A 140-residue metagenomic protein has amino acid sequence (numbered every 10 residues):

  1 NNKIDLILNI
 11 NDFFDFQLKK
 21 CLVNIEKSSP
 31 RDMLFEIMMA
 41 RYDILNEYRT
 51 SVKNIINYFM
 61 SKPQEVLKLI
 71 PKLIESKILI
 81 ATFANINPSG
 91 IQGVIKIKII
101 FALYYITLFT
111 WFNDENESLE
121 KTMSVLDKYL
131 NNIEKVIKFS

Functional and structural regions predicted by a protein language model:
N1-V23, F35, M39, T50-K53 (+1 more regions): An amphipathic alpha-helix adjacent to DNA-recognition modules
N9, F13-F16, A40, A102-I106 (+2 more regions): Short, residue-level hotspots on alpha-helical faces of the histone-fold and other alpha-helical interaction modules
R31-F35, R41-L45: Short, well-structured hydrophobic secondary-structure segments
E36, N54, I95-I106, K121-K128: Amphipathic alpha-helical interaction segments
I44-Q64, P71, L79-A81: Amphipathic alpha-helical segments used for helix-helix packing
P63-I86, V94-Y105, E134: Amphipathic alpha-helical packing segments from all-alpha helical-bundle domains
T82, N113-S140: C-terminal peripheral helix-coil segments that are non-catalytic and often amphipathic
